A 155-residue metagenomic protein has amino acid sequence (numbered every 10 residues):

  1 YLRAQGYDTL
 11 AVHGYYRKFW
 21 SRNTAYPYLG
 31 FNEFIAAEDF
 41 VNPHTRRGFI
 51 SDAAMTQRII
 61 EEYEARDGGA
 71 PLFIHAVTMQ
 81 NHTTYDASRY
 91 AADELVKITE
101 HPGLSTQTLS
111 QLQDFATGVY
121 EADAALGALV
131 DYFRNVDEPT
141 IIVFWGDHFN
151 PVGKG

Functional and structural regions predicted by a protein language model:
Y1-G155: Solvent-exposed soluble domains appended to multi-pass membrane proteins
